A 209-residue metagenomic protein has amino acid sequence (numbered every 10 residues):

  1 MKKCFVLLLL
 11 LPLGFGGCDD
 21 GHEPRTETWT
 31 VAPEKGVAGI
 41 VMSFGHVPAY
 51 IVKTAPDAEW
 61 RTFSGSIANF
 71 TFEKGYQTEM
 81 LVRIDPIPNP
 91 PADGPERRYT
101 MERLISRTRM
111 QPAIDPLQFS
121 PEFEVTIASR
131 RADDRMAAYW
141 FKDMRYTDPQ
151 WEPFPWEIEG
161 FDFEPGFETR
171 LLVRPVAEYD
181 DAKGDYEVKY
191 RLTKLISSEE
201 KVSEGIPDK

Functional and structural regions predicted by a protein language model:
K2-L7: Sec-dependent signal peptide recognition, specifically the positively charged N-region followed immediately by
G14-G17: C-terminal motif of bacterial Sec signal peptides marking the signal peptidase cleavage site
D19-G21: Bacterial signal peptide processing site
P24-G45, A113-D134: Structural detector for short beta-strands of small beta-barrel domains
E59-F70, Q150-G160: N-terminal post-signal-peptidase region of extra-cytosolic proteins
T78-I87, F167-E178: Flexible glycine-rich surface loops and low-complexity tracts that mediate binding to linear polymers
I87-E96, E178-E187: Short, Lys/Arg- and Gly-enriched loop/turn segments at beta-strand edges
R97-P121, V188-K209: Short peripheral tails and domain-boundary helices/loops at the edges of structured domains
